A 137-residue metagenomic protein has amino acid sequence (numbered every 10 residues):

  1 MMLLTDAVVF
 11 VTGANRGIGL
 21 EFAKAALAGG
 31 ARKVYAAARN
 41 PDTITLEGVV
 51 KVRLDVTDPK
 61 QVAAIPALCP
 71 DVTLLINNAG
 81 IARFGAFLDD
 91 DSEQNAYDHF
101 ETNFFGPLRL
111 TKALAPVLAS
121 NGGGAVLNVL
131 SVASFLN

Functional and structural regions predicted by a protein language model:
N15, A23: N-terminal Rossmann NAD(P)H-binding glycine-rich loop of SDR-like oxidoreductase domains
L27-I44: Conserved glycine-rich Rossmann-like NAD(P)H-binding loop of the short-chain dehydrogenase/reductase
E47-K60: Rossmann-fold cofactor-recognition segment
T57-P70: Conserved Rossmann-fold cofactor-binding substructure of NAD(P)-dependent oxidoreductases
A82-Y97: Conserved mid-core segment of classical short-chain dehydrogenase/reductases
T111-K112: A short, exposed helix-loop element centered on a Lys and neighboring polar residues
S131: Residue(s) in the substrate-gating loop at a strand-loop-helix junction that position the organic substrate next
